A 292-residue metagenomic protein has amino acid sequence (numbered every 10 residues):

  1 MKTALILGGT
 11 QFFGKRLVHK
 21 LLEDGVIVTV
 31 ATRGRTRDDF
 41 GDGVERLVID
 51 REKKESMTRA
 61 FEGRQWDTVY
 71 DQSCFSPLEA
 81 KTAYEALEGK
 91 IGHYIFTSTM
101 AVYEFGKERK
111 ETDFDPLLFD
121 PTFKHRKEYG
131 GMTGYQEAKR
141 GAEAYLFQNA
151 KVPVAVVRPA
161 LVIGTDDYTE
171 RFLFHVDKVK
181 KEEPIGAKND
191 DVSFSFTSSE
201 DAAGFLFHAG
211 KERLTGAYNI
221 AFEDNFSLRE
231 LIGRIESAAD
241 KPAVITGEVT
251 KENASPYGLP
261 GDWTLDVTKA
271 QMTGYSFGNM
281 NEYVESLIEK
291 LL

Functional and structural regions predicted by a protein language model:
A4-D24: N-terminal Rossmann NAD(P)H-binding glycine-rich loop of SDR-like oxidoreductase domains
L7, G164, A187-V192, Y218-F226 (+3 more regions): Glycine-rich Rossmann NAD(P)(H)-binding loop
R35-F40, E45-K90, F96, V102-Y103: NAD(P)H-binding glycine-rich loop region in Rossmannoid oxidoreductase-like domains and their noncatalytic homologs
T82-A138, A155: Conserved Rossmann-fold NAD(P)-dependent oxidoreductase catalytic core, especially the SDR/UDP-sugar
E143-D166: Conserved beta-loop-beta element that borders a ligand/cofactor-binding pocket
V176-G186, D191-N225: Alpha-helical substrate-binding/gating segment
F205, A209-P260: Mid/C-terminal beta-alpha module of Rossmann-like enzyme folds, strongest in SDR-family dehydrogenases/epimerases
P260-L292: C-terminal amphipathic/interface module of NAD(P)-dependent oxidoreductases and related NAD-binding regulators
